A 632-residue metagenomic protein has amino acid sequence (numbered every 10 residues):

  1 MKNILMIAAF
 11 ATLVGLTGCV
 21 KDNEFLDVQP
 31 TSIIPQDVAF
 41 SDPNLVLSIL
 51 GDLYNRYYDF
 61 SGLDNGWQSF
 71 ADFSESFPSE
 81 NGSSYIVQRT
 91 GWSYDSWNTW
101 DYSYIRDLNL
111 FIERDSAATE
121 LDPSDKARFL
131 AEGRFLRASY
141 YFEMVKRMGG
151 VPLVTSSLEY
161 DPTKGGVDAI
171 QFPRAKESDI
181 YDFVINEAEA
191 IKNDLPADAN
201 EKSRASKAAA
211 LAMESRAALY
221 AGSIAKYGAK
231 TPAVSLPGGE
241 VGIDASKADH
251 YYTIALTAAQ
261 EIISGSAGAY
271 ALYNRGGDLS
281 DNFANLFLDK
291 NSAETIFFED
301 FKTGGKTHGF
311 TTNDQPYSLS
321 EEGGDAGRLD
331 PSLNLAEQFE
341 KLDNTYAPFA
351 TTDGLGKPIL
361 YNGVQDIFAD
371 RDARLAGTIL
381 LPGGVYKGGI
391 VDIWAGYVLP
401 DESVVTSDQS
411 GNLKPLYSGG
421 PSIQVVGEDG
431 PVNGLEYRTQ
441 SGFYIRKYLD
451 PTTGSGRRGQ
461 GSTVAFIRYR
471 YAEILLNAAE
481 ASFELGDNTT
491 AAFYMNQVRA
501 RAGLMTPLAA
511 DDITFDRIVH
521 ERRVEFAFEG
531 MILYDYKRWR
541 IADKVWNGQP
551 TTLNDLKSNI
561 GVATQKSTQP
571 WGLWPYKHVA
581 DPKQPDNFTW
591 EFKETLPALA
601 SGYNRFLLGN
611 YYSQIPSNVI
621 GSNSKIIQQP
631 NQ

Functional and structural regions predicted by a protein language model:
M1-P30: Bacterial Sec-dependent N-terminal signal peptides
C19, D101-Y104, F183, R275-L342 (+4 more regions): Long, intrinsically disordered, low-complexity segments
V20-N81, V151, T155, A208 (+2 more regions): An aromatic- and glycine-enriched ligand-binding surface/loop that stacks and positions planar moieties
P35-S61, P78-M148, D168-K207, N362-V364 (+4 more regions): Conserved, well-structured interaction surfaces
Q365-V498: C-terminal substrate/ligand-recognition segments
